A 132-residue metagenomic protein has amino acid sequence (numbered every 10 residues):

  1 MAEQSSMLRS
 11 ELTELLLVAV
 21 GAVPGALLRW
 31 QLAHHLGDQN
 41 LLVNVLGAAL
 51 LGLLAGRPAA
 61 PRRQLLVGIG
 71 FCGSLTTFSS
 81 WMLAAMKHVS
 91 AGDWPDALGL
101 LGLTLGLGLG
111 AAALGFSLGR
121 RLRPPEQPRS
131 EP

Functional and structural regions predicted by a protein language model:
M1-P132: Membrane-interface helix-loop junctions in multi-pass transporters/channels
